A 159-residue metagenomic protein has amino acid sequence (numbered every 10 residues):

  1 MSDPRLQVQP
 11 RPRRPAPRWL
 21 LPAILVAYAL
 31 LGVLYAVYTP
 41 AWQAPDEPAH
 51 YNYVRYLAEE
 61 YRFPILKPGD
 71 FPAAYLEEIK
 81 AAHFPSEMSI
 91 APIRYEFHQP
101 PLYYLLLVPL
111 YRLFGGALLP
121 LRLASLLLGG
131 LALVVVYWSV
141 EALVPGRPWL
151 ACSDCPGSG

Functional and structural regions predicted by a protein language model:
M1-V33, W42, E141: Start-transfer (signal-anchor) and selected internal transmembrane alpha helices of multi-pass inner/ER membrane
L21, L25, L126, A132-V135 (+1 more regions): Residues within membrane-spanning alpha-helices of integral membrane proteins, especially the hydrophobic core/packing
Y28, L126, R147-G159: Membrane-embedded helix bundles of polyisoprenyl
L30-A41, P109, L113, V134-V144: Structural signature of transmembrane alpha-helix termini at the membrane-water interface
V33-P48, I65-D70: Helix-to-loop transition at the C-terminal end of transmembrane segments
H50, H98, L102, A132 (+1 more regions): Hydrophobic (often cysteine-bearing) scaffold residues that line and stabilize catalytic clefts of nucleotide/cofactor
R55-L121: Interfacial juxtamembrane loops and adjacent helix segments that form the catalytic/substrate-binding surfaces
A117-P145: Transmembrane-helix motifs of polytopic, lipid-linked glycan transferases
